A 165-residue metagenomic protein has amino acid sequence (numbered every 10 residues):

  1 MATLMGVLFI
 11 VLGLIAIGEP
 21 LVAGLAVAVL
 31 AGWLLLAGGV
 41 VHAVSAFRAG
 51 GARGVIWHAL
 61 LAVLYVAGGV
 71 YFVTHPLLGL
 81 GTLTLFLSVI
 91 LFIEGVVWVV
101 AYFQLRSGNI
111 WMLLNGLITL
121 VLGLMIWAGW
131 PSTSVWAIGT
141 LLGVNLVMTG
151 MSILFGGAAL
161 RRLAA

Functional and structural regions predicted by a protein language model:
M1-A165: Long, distal/terminal scaffolding or interaction modules with repetitive or compositionally biased sequence
